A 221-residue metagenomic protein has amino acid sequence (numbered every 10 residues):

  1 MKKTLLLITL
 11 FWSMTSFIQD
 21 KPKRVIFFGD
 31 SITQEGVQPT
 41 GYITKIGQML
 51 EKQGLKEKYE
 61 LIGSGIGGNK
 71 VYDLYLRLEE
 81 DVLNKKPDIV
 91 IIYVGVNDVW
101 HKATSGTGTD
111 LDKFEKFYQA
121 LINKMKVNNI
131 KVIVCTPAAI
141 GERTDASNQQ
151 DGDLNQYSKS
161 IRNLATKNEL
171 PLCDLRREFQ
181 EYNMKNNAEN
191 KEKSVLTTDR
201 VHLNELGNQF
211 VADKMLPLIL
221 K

Functional and structural regions predicted by a protein language model:
M1-K21: Bacterial Sec-dependent N-terminal signal peptides
D20, K45-E57, D73-K221: Alpha-helical cap/lid subdomain in secreted, periplasmic, or secretory-pathway luminal O-acyl-processing enzymes
K23-Q38, G67-K70, V99: Catalytic nucleophile-elbow at a beta strand-turn-alpha helix junction centered on a G-D-S/GDSL motif, marking
F27-F28, G63, V134, T197: A structural signal for the hydrophobic beta-strands that form the central parallel beta-sheet of Rossmann-like
T40-I43: N-terminal carbohydrate-binding/catalytic regions of secreted carbohydrate-active enzymes
E57-S64: Short beta-strand elements in bilobed, periplasmic/extracellular small-molecule ligand-binding domains
S64-G67, A138: Short, solvent-exposed turn/loop segments enriched in Gly/Ser/Thr/Pro and often Arg
